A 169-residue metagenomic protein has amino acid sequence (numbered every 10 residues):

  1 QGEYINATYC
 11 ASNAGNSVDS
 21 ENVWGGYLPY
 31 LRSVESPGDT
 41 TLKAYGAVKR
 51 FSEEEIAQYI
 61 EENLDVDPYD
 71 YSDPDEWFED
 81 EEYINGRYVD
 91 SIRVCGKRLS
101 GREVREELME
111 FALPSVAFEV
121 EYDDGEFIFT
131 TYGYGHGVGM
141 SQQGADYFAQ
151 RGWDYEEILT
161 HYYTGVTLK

Functional and structural regions predicted by a protein language model:
Q1-K169: Conserved, single-site charged/polar hotspot
